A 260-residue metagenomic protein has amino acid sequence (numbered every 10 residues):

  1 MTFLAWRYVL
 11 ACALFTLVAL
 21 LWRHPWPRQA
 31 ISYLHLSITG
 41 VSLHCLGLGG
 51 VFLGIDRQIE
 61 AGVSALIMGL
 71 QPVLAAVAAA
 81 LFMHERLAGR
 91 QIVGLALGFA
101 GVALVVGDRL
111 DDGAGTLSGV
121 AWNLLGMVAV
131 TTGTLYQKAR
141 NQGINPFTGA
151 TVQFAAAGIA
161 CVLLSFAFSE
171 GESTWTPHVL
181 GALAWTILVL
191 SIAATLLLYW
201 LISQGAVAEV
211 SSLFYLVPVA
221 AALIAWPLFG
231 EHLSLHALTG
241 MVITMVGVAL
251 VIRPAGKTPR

Functional and structural regions predicted by a protein language model:
T2-A13, L43, F52-R86, G126 (+1 more regions): Specific alpha-helical transmembrane segments that line the substrate/conduction pathway and gating interfaces
W6, V63-L70, L135-G158, S191-P227: Helix-helix packing/entry segments at the starts of transmembrane helices
C12-F15, A75-V77, L81, L95 (+2 more regions): Transmembrane alpha-helical segments that form core, pore/gating elements of small-molecule transporters/exporters
F15, A78, L87-R109, M127-V130 (+4 more regions): Hydrophobic transmembrane alpha-helices of multi-pass small-molecule transport proteins
T16-M68, L104, I187-G205: Specific transmembrane alpha-helical segments of multi-pass solute transporters/efflux pumps, especially DMT/EamA
Q29-I31, A65-M68, H84-L104, G113-V120 (+3 more regions): Loop-to-transmembrane alpha-helix entry segments
L36-G40, A65, L95, G119-M127 (+4 more regions): Residue-level signature of transmembrane alpha-helical cores of multipass secondary-active transporters and flippases
T39-L48, Q71-P72, V106, M127-T134 (+6 more regions): Transmembrane alpha-helical core positions of polytopic small-molecule transporters
